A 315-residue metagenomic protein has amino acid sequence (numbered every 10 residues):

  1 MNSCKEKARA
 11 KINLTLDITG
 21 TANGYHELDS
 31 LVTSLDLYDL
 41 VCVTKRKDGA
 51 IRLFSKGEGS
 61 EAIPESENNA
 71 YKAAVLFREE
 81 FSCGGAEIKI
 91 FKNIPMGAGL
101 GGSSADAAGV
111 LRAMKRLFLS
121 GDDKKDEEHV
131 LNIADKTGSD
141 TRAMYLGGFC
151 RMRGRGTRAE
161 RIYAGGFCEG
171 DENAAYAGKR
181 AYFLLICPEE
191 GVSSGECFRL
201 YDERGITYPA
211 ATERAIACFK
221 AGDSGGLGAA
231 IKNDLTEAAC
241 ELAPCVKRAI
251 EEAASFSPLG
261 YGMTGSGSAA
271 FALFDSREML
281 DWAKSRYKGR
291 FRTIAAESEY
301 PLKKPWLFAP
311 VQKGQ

Functional and structural regions predicted by a protein language model:
M1-A98, K115-H129, F167-G170, Y176 (+1 more regions): ATP-binding N-lobe of GHMP and related small-molecule kinases
K5, L40-C42, F149-R151, F183-L185 (+1 more regions): Conserved hydrophobic/aromatic beta-strand scaffold that supports enzyme active sites
A10-I12, D39, A86, S139 (+3 more regions): Change "...and in nucleic-acid phosphodiester-cleaving endonucleases..." to "...and in nucleic-acid processing enzymes
V32-L35, A134, A253, Y287: Hydrophobic C-terminal alpha-helix "anchor/cap" residues
I63, K89-F118, G138-S139, G260-F274: Glycine/serine-rich anion-binding loops at beta->alpha junctions that coordinate negatively charged ligand groups
A107, L111-R158: Contiguous, small/hydrophobic- and glycine-enriched helical/loop subdomains that border and often "cap" functional
L146, R151-G260, D275-F291, A295-Q315: Conserved, helical-rich catalytic subdomain that frames metal- and/or nucleotide-binding sites in enzyme alpha/beta
